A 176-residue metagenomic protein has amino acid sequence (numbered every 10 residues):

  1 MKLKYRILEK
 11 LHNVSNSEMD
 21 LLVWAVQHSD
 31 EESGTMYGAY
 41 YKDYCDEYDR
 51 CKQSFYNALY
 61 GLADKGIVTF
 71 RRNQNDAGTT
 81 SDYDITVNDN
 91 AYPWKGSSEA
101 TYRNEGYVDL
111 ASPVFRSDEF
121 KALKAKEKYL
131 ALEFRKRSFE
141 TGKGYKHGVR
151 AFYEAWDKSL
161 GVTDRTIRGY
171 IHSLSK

Functional and structural regions predicted by a protein language model:
M1-N16, E31-G34, D46, D89-A122: Positively charged, structured surface patches that bind polyanionic biopolymers
L3-Y5, K10, L22, A63 (+3 more regions): Generic alpha-helical hydrophobic packing signal
S17-L22, E127-F134: Short alpha-helical "packing" element that flanks the helix-turn-helix/winged-helix DNA-binding module
V26-S81, S138-K176: Winged helix-turn-helix DNA-binding recognition segment
R72-E99: Short, cationic-aromatic polyanion-contact patches
K95-Y102, K136, R168, H172: Charged low-complexity intrinsically disordered patches
L123-K128, F152: Catalytic core of non-heme Fe(II) oxygenases with the double-stranded beta-helix
